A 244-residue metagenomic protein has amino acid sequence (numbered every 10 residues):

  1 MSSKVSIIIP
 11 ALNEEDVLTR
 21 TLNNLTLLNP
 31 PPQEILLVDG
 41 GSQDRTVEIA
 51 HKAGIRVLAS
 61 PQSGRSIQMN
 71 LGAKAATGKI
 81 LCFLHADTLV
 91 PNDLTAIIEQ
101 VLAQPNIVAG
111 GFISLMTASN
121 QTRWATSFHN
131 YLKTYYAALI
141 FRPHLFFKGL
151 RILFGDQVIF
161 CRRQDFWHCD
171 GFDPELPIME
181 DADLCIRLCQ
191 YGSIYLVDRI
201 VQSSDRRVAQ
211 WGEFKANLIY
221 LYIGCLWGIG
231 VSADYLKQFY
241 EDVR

Functional and structural regions predicted by a protein language model:
M1-N24: N-proximal low-complexity "stem/linker" segments adjacent to membrane-targeting elements
N24-P32: Short, acidic, metal-binding catalytic loop of nucleotide-sugar glycosyltransferases
D39-V47, T88: A conserved acidic beta->alpha catalytic loop
S60-A76: Glycine-rich, basic loop-to-helix element that forms the pyrophosphate-binding segment of sugar-nucleotide handling
L81: Short aromatic/hydrophobic "clamp" motif used to bind/position activated sugar donors
D93-A125: Conserved donor NDP-sugar-binding/catalytic core segment of glycosyltransferases
F112-S119, F128-I152: Short, flexible, basic/aromatic active-site loop/helix in glycosyltransferases
I178-L184: Acidic donor-binding loop at a coil-to-helix junction in glycosyltransferase catalytic cores that engages
